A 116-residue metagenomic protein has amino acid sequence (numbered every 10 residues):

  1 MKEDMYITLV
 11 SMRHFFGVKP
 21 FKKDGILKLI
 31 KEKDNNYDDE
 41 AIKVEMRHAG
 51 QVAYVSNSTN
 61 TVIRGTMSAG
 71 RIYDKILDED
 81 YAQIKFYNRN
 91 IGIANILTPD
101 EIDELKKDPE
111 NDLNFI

Functional and structural regions predicted by a protein language model:
M1-I116: Conserved active-site motif detector
